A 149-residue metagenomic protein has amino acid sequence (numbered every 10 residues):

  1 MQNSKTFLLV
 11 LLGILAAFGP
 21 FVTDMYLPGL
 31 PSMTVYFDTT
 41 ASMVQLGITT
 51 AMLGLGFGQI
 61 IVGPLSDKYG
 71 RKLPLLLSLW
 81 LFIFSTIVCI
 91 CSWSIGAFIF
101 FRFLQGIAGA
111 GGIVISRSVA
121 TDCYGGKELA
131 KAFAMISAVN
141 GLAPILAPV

Functional and structural regions predicted by a protein language model:
M1-G19, V35: Cytosolic juxtamembrane N-terminal segment immediately preceding the first transmembrane helix of multi-pass
L15, L77-L81, S85, F101 (+1 more regions): Residue-level signature of the transmembrane alpha-helical cores of Major Facilitator Superfamily-type secondary
A16, I48, M52, F133-G141 (+1 more regions): Small-residue-rich transmembrane alpha-helices and their cytosolic helix-loop interfaces in multi-pass secondary
D24, M52-I60, P144-I145: Residue-level signature of mid-helix packing/kink "hotspots" within the transmembrane helices of 12-pass Major
G29-G56: Extracellular/periplasmic helix-loop-helix junction of adjacent transmembrane segments in MFS-like secondary
D38, G70, C91-A97, A108 (+1 more regions): Helix-breaking motifs and short loop linkers at transmembrane-helix boundaries and internal kinks in secondary membrane
F57-G96: Conserved MFS/SLC helix-loop-helix module at the cytosolic interface between two early adjacent transmembrane helices
F103-V139: Cytoplasmic helix-loop-helix junction between adjacent transmembrane helices in 12-TM secondary transporters
